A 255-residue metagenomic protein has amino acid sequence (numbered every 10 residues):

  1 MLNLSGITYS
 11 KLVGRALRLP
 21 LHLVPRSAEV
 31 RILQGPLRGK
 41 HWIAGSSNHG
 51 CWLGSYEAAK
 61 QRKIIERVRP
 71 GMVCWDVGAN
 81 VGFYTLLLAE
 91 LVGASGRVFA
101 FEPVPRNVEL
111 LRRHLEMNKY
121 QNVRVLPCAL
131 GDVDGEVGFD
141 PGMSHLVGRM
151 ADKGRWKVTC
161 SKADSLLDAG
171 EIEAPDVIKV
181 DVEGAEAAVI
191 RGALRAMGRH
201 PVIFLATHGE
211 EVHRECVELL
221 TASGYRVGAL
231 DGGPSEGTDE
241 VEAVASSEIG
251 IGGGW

Functional and structural regions predicted by a protein language model:
M1-Q121, D152, D168-I172, L219 (+1 more regions): S-adenosyl-L-methionine
L53-V73, Y120, R124, E136-G198 (+1 more regions): Short internal loop-to-helix segment that lines adenine-nucleotide cofactor pockets
C74, G78, I178, I203: Receiver (REC) domain switch-region micro-motif
L88-G93, A193-H200: Short, conserved loop/helix-junction motifs that constitute active-site signature segments in enzyme catalytic cores
A100-P103, V182, L205: Conserved SAM-binding loop
L126-C128, Y225-G233: Conserved S-adenosyl-L-methionine
H200-H208: Conserved beta-strand signature within the Rossmann-like core of class I S-adenosyl-L-methionine
